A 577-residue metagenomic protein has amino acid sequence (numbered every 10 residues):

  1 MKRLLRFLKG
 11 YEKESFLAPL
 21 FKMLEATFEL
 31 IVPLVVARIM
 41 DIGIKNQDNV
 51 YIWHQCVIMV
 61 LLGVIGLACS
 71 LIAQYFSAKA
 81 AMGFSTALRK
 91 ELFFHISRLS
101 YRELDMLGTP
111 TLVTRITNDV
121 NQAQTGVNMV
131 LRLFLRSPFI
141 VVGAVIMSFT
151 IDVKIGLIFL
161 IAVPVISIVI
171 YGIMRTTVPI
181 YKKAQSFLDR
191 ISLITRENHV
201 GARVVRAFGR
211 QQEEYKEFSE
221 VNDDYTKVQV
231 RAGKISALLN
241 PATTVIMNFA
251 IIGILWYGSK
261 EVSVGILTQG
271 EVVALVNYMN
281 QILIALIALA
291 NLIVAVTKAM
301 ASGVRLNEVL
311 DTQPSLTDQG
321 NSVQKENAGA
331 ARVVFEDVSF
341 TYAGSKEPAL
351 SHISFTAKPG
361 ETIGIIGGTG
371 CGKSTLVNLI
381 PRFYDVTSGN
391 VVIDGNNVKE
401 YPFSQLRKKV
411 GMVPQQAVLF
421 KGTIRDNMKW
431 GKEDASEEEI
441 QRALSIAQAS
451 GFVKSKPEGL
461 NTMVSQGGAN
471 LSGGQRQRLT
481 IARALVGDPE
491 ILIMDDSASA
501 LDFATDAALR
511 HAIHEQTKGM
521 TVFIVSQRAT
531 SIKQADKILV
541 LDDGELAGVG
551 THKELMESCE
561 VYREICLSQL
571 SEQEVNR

Functional and structural regions predicted by a protein language model:
M1-E29, V36, I44-I58, I65 (+15 more regions): Membrane-integrated ABC transporters
G10, E14-T27, L62, M129-A184 (+2 more regions): Transmembrane helices of ABC transporter permease
G10-K13, R98-R102, N118-V127, L131 (+8 more regions): An intracellular "coupling" helix at the cytosolic face of ABC transporter transmembrane type-1 domains
P19, M23-I31, V64-L71, A123-G126 (+6 more regions): Hydrophobic alpha-helical transmembrane bundles that constitute the permease/transmembrane domains of multi-pass
N46-Q47, M82, K90-T114, N118-V120 (+6 more regions): Short intracellular "coupling" helices and adjacent cytoplasmic loop segments at the cytosolic face of multi-pass
Q47-Y51, M147-I161, I170, R231-R305 (+1 more regions): Helix-loop-helix
E326-R577: ABC-type nucleotide-binding domain
